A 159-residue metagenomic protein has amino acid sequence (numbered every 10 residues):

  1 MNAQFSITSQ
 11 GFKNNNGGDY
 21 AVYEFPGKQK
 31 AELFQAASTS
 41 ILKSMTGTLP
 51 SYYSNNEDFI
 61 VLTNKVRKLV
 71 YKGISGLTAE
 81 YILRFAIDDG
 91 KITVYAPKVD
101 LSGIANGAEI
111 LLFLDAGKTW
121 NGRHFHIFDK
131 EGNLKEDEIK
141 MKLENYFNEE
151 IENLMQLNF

Functional and structural regions predicted by a protein language model:
A3-F159: Ser/Thr-rich, low-complexity intrinsically disordered terminal regions
